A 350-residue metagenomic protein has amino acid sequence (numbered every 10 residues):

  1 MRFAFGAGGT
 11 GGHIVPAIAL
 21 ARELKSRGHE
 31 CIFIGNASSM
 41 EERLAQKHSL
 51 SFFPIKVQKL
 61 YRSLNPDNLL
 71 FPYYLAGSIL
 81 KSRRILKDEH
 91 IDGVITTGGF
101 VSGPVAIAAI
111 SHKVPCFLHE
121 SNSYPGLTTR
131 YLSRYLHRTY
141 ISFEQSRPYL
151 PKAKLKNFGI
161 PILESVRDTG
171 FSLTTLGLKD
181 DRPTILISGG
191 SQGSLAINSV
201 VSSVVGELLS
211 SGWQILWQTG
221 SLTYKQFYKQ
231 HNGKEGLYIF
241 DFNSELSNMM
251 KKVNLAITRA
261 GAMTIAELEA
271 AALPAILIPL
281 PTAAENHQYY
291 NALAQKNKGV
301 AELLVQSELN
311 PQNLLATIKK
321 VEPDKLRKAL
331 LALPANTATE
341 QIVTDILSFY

Functional and structural regions predicted by a protein language model:
R2, E30, S51, I110-F171: Active-site-proximal region of nucleotide-activated glycan assembly enzymes, centered on histidine/acidic-rich loops
F3-G8, R27-Y74, F158, V305-S307: Conserved nucleotide-sugar phosphate-binding/catalytic loop shared by glycosyltransferases and other
H13-L24: Short amphipathic alpha-helix
S39-R43, G93-H112: An aromatic- and histidine-rich active-site surface loop
L44, H48, F171, L178-A256 (+3 more regions): Donor-nucleotide binding loops and adjacent catalytic segments primarily of GT-B fold Leloir glycosyltransferases
L64-G93: An amphipathic, basic-hydrophobic alpha-helix
I91-G93, K251-A266, L273-P274: Acidic donor-binding loop of glycosyltransferase active sites
D324-N336: A short, well-ordered alpha-helix in the C-terminal region of glycosyltransferases
